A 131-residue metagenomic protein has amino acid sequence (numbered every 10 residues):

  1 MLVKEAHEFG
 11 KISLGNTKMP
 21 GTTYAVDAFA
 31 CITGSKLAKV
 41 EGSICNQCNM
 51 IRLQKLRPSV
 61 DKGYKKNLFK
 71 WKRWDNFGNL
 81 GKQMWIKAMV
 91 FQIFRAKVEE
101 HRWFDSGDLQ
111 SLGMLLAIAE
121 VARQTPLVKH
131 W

Functional and structural regions predicted by a protein language model:
M1-W131: Class I S-adenosyl-L-methionine
